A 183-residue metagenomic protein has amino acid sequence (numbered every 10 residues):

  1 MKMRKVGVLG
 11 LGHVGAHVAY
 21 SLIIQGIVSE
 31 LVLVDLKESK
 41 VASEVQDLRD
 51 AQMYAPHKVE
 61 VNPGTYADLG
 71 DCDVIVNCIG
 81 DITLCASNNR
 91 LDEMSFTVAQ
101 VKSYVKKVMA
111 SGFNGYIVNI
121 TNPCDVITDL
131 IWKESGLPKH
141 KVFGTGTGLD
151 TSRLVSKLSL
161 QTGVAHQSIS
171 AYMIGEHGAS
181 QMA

Functional and structural regions predicted by a protein language model:
L11-G12: Glycine-rich Rossmann-fold phosphate-binding loop(s) that bind the pyrophosphate of adenine dinucleotide cofactors
G15-A16: N-terminal Rossmann-fold NAD(P) dinucleotide-binding loop
L22: Aromatic pocket-lining residues of Rossmann-like dinucleotide-binding sites
L36-C72: Conserved N-terminal Rossmann-fold NAD(P) cofactor-binding segment
V59-N114: Rossmann-like NAD(P)-binding element
R90-T147, S152-V155: Rossmann-like NAD(P)(H) cofactor-binding subdomain of soluble oxidoreductases
V155-A183: Mobile gating loops/cap/lid regions near enzyme active sites that modulate substrate access
